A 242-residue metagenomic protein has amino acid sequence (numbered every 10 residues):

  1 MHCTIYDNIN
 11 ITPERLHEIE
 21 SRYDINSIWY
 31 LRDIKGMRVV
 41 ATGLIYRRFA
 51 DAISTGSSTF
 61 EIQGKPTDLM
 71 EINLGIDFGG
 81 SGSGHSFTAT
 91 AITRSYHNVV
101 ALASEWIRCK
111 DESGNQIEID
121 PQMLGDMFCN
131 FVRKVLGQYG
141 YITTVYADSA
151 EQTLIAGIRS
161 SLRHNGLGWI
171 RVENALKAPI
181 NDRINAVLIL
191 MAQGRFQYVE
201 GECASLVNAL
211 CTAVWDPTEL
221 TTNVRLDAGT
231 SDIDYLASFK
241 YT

Functional and structural regions predicted by a protein language model:
M1-D7: Signature of the SF2 helicase/ATPase Hel1-core->accessory helical subdomain module
C3, I34, F87, V145 (+2 more regions): A residue-level signal for conserved active-site and pocket-lining positions in enzyme catalytic cores
N8-G79: ATPase catalytic-site recognition across NTP-hydrolyzing enzymes
G84-A91: Short beta-strand scaffold segments in enzyme catalytic cores
Y96-L226: Mg2+-dependent endonuclease catalytic cores in nucleic-acid-processing enzymes, primarily RNase H-like
R225-T242: Charge-patterned, long linear interaction tracts outside catalytic cores
